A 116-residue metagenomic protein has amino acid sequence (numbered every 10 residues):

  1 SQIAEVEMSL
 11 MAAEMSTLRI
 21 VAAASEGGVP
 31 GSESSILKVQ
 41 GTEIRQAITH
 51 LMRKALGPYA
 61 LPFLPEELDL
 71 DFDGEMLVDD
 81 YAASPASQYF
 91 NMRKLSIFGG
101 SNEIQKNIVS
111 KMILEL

Functional and structural regions predicted by a protein language model:
S1-L116: Alpha-helical interface subdomain recognition
